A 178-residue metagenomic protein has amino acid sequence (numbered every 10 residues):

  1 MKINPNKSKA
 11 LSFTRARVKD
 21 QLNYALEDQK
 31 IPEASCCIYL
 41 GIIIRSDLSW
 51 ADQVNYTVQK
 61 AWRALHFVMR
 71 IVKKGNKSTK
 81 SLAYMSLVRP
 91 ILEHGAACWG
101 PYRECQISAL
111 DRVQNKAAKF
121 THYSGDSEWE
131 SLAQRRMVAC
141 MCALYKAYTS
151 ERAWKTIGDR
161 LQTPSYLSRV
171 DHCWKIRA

Functional and structural regions predicted by a protein language model:
M1-S12, Q106-R169: Short, charged alpha-helical motifs in flexible N/C-terminal segments and linkers
K2-C36: Short, conserved micro-motifs composed of acidic
F13-A16, E27-Q29, I42-I43, D47 (+2 more regions): Structured loops at beta-to-helix junctions and adjacent beta-edge loops in soluble globular domains
D28-C98: Basic, alpha-helical interaction scaffolds
A51-V58, G100-R103, I107-D111, Q134: Generic detection of long, well-ordered alpha-helical segments
K74-T79, W99-I107, S127-E130: Short, surface-exposed loop/turn segments at secondary-structure junctions
L87-Y102, A143-W154: Extended, well-ordered alpha-helical segments in internal regulatory regions
S168-A178: Short, intrinsically disordered, charge-balanced linker/junction segments flanking boundaries in proteins
